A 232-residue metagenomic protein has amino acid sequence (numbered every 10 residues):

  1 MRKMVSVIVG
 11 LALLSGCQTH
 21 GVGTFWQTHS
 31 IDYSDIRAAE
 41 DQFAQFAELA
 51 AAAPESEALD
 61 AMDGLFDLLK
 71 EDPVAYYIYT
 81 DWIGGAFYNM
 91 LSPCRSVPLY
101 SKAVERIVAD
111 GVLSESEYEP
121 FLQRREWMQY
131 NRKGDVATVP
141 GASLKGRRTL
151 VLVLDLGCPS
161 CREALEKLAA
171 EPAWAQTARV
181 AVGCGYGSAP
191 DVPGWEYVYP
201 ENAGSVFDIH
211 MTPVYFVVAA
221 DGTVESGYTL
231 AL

Functional and structural regions predicted by a protein language model:
M4-L14: Sec-dependent N-terminal signal peptides
C17-V139: Oxidative protein folding and maturation machinery
A75, K145-R147, A175-Q176, M211: Residue-level preference for short coil/turn positions at secondary-structure junctions
P140-A170, A178-G183: Short active-site neighborhood of thiol/selenol oxidoreductases, capturing the structured segment around
Q176-N202: Thiol-based oxidoreductase modules, predominantly thioredoxin-like and allied folds used for disulfide exchange
V206-H210: Short loop/turn motifs at secondary-structure junctions and domain boundaries
T212-L232: Non-catalytic, surface beta->alpha helical segment in thiol-disulfide oxidoreductase systems
